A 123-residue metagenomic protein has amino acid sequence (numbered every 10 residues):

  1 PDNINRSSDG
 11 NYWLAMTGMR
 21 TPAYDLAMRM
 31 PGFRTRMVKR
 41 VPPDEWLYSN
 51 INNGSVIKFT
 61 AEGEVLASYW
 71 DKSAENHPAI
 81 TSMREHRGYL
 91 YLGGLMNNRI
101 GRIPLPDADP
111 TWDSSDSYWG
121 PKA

Functional and structural regions predicted by a protein language model:
P1-A123: Sequence-structural signature of mature extracellular/luminal beta-sheet repeat domains, prominently beta-propellers
